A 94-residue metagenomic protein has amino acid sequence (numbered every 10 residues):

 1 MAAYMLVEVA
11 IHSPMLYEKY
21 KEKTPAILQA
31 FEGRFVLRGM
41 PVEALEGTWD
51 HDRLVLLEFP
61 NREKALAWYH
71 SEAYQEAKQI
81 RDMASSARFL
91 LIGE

Functional and structural regions predicted by a protein language model:
M1-E94: Conserved, structured core segments of small domains
